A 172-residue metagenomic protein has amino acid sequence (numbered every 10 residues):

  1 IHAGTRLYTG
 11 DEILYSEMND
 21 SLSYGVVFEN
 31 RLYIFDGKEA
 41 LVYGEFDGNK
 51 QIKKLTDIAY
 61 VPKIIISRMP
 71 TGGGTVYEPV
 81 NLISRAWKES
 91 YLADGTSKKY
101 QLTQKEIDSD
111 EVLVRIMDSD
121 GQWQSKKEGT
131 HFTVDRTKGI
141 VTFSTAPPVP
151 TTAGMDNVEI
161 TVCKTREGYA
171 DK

Functional and structural regions predicted by a protein language model:
I1-A3, Y8, N30-D36, L41-V42 (+1 more regions): Short beta-strand elements that form the blades of beta-propeller/WD-repeat-like and other beta-sheet-rich scaffold
A3, F28, D135-T137: Structural motif
T5-Y15, A40-D57: Surface-exposed loop/turn elements that mediate protein-protein interactions on large endomembrane-trafficking
E17-N30, V61-S67, D171-K172: Repeated scaffold domains used in trafficking and secretory/extracellular systems, primarily beta-propellers
D20-V27, L41-E45, E89-A93, G129-V134: Short, exposed beta-strand/loop patches in secreted or surface proteins that constitute
D36, E45-G48, T71-G73, D94: Acidic/polar residues in short coil/turn loops that connect beta-strands within repeat-based beta-sheet scaffolds
L55-V149, G154, C163-K172: Extended beta-strand solenoid/passenger and fiber regions
D156-V158: Exposed beta-strand face motif in extracellular beta-rich ectodomains
